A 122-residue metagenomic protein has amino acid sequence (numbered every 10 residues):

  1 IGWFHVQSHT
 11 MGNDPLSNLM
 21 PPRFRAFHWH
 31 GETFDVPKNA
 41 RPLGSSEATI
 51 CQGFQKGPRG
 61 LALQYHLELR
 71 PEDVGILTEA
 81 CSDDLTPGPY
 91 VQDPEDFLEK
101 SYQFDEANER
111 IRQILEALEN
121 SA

Functional and structural regions predicted by a protein language model:
I1-E72: Pocket-forming structural segment of enzyme catalytic cores
R70-A122: Acyltransferase
